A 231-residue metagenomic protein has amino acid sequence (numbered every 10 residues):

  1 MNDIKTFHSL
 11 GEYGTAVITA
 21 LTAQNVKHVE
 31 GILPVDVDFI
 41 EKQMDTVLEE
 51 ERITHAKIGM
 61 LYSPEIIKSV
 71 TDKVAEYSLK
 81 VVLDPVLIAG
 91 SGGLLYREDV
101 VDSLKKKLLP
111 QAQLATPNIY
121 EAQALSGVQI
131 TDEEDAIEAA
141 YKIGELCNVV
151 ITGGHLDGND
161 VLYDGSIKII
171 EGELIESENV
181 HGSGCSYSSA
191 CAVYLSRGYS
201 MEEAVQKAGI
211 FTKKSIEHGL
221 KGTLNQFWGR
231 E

Functional and structural regions predicted by a protein language model:
N2-I88, R230: Conserved N-terminal subdomain of the carbohydrate kinase-like
V17, I170-E171: Hydrophobic residues at beta-strand termini and immediately following loops that shape nucleotide-binding pockets
H28-P34, G93-E98, G127-T131: Short glycine-enriched, charge-decorated loop/helix-capping segments at active-site entrances that position
D84-Y96, V100: Rossmann-like NAD(P)(H) cofactor-binding subdomain of soluble oxidoreductases
E98-I167, E176, E202: Conserved phosphate/ATP/ADP-binding segment of small-molecule kinases
Q123-A124, S177-M201: Short, small-residue alpha-helix embedded
E203-E231: Charged C-terminal helix
